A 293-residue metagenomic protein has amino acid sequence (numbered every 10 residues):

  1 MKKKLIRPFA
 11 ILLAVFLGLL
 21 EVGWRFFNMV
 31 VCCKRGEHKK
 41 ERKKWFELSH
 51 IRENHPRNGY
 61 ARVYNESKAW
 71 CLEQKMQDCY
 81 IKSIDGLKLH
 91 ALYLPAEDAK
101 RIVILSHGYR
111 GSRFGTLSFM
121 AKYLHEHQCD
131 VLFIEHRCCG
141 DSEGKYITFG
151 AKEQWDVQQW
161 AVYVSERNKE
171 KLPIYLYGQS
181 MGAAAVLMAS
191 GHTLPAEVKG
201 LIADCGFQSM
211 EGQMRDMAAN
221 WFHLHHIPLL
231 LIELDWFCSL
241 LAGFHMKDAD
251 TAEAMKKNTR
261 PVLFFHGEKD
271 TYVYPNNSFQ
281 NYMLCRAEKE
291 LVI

Functional and structural regions predicted by a protein language model:
F9-K82: An N-terminal hydrophobic leader/cap segment in hydrolases
Y109-Y123, H136: The serine-hydrolase catalytic nucleophile loop
Y123-E143: Conserved alpha/beta-hydrolase
I147-N168: Alpha/beta-hydrolase active-site loop
M188-H245, E253: Hydrolase active-site cap/lid region
K257-T259, F264-H266, D270: Short beta-strand/loop motif that positions the catalytic acidic residue of the alpha/beta-hydrolase fold
T271-N277: Conserved alpha/beta-hydrolase "acid-adjacent" motif
M283-I293: Catalytic histidine neighborhood in serine/cysteine hydrolases with alpha/beta-hydrolase-type architecture
